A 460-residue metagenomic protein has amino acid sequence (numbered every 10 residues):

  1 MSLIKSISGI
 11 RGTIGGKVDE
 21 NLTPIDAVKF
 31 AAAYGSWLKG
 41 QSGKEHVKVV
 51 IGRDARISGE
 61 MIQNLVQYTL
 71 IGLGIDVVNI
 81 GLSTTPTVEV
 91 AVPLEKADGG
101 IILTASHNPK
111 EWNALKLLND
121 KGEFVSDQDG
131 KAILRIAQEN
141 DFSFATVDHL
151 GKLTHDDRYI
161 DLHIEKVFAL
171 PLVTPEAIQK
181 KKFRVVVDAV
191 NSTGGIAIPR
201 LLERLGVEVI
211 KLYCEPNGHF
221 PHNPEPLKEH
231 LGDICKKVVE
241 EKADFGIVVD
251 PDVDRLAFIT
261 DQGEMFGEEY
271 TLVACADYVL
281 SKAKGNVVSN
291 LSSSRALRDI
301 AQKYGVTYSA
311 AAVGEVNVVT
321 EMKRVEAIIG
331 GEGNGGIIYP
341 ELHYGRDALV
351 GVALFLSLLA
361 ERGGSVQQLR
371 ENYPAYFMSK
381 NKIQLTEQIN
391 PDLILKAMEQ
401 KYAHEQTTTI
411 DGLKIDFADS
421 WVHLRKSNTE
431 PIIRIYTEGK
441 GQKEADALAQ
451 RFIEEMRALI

Functional and structural regions predicted by a protein language model:
M1-Y68, G72-L73, K152-V185: An N-terminal, well-structured beta->alpha segment
T13, N113-E241: Gly/Ser/Thr-enriched, mixed-charge loops and adjacent short helices that form phosphate/oxyanion-binding elements
S36, G40, K48-W112, R200-I259: N-terminal small/polar loop signature for handling phosphorylated ligands or for N-terminal nucleophile
G52-R53, V187-A189, T260, E341 (+1 more regions): Short glycine-centered, acidic/aromatic-flanked micro-motifs in structured strand/loop junctions that mark active-site
L117-D120, A257-D261, I338-P340: Short beta-strand-to-turn element immediately C-terminal to the catalytic PLP-Schiff-base lysine in fold type I
K131-E165, A169, T260-G333, I338: Proline/glycine-rich low-complexity loops and linkers
F245, A283-I460: Phosphate-binding and adjacent anionic-ligand microenvironments
